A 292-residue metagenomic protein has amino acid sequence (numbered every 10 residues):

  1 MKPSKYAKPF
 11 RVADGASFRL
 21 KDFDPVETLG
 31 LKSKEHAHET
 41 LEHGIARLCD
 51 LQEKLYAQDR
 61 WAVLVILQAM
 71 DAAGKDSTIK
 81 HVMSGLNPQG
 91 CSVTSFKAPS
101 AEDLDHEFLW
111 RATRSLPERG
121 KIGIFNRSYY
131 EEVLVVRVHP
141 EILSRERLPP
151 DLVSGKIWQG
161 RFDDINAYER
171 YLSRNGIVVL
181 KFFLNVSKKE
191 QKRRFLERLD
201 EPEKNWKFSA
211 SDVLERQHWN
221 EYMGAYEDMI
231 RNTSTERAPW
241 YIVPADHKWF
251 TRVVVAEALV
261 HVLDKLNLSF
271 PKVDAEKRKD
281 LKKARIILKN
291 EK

Functional and structural regions predicted by a protein language model:
M1-K292: Flexible, compositionally biased loop and terminal segments
